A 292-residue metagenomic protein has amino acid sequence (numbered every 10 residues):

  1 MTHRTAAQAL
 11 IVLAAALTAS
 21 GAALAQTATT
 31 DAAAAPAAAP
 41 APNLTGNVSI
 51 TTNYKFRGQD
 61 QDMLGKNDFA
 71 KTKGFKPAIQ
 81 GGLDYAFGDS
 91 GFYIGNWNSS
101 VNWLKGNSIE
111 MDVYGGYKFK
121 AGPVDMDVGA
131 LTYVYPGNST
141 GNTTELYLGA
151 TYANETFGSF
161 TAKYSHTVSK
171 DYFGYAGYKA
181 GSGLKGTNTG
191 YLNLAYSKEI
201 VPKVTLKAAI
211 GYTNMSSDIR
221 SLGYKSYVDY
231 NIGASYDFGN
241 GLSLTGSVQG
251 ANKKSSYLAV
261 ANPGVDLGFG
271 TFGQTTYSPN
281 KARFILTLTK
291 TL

Functional and structural regions predicted by a protein language model:
M1-N43: Cleavable N-terminal export/targeting peptides
A33-P36, Q61-T72, Y172-G186, D218-G223 (+1 more regions): Solvent-exposed loop segments that connect transmembrane elements
A39-Y54: Transmembrane beta-strand segments of Gram-negative outer membrane beta-barrel proteins
P42, K73-I79, N107-M111, V124 (+4 more regions): Residues that define the transmembrane beta-barrel architecture of outer-membrane proteins
I50-F56, F87-D89, N98-N102, F119 (+8 more regions): Transmembrane beta-strands of outer-membrane beta-barrel pores
G82-D84, Y114-G116, Y147-T151, Y191-S197 (+2 more regions): Outer-membrane beta-barrel architecture
D89-I94, P123-V128, E155-A162, P202-A208 (+2 more regions): Repeated loop/turn-to-beta-strand initiation elements of outer-membrane beta-barrel proteins
I232, Y236-L242, T275-L292: Outer-membrane beta-barrel "beta-signal"
